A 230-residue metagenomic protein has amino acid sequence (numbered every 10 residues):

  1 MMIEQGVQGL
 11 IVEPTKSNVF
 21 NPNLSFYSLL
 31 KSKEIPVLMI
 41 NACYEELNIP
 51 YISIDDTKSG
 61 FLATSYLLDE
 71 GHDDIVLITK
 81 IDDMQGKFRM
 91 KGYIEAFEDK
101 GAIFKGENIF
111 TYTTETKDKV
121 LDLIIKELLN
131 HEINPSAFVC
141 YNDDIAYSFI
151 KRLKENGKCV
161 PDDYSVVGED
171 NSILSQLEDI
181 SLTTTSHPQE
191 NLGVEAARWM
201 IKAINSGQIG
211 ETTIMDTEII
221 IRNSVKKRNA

Functional and structural regions predicted by a protein language model:
M1-L62, N130: Alpha-helical recognition/docking segments in bacterial nutrient-uptake and carbohydrate-utilization systems
Q8-G9, H72-D74, N134-S136: Short acidic/polar active-site loop segments enriched in Thr and Asp
T15-N18, A42, Y51-L62, I78-I124 (+4 more regions): Hinge/beta->alpha junction and helix N-cap segments in small-molecule ligand-binding domains
L24-K31, I94, I125, I150: Short amphipathic alpha-helical segments and helix-helix/interface helices
K31-S32, E98, K154: Anion (oxyanion) recognition and catalysis
D73-D74, F104-N108, V160-S165: Short acidic capping loops at alpha-helix termini that bridge into adjacent secondary structure
I125-A230: Flexible loop/turn connectors
